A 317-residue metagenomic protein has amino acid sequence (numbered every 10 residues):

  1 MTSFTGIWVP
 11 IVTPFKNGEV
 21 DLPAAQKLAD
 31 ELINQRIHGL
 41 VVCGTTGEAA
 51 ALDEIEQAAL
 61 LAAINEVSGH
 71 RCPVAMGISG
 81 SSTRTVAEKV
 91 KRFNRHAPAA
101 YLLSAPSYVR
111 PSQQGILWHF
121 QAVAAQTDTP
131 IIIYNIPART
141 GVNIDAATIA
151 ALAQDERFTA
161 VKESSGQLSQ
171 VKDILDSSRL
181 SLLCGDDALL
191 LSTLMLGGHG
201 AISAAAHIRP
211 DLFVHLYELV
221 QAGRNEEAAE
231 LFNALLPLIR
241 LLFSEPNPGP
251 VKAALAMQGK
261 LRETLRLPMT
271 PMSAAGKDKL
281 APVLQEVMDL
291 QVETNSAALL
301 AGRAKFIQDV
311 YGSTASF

Functional and structural regions predicted by a protein language model:
T2, P10-T13, A50, P106-S107 (+5 more regions): Flexible, active-site-adjacent loop/turn segments at secondary-structure boundaries
T2-G141, A151, T294: Active-site beta->alpha loop and helix N-cap motifs at the rims of alpha/beta catalytic domains
T5, H38, C43-T46, M76-S79 (+6 more regions): Short glycine-rich loop/turn motifs that provide flexible caps or phosphate-binding loops at active sites
V9, V42, G47-A50, G80-T83 (+5 more regions): Short, flexible micro-motifs
V20, L194-F317: Structured C-terminal cap/extension of enzyme domains
A25, Q57, L61, V86 (+7 more regions): A general structural signal for well-ordered alpha-helical segments in protein cores
A122-Q126, P137-F243: Catalytic alpha/beta core domains of metabolic enzymes, predominantly
